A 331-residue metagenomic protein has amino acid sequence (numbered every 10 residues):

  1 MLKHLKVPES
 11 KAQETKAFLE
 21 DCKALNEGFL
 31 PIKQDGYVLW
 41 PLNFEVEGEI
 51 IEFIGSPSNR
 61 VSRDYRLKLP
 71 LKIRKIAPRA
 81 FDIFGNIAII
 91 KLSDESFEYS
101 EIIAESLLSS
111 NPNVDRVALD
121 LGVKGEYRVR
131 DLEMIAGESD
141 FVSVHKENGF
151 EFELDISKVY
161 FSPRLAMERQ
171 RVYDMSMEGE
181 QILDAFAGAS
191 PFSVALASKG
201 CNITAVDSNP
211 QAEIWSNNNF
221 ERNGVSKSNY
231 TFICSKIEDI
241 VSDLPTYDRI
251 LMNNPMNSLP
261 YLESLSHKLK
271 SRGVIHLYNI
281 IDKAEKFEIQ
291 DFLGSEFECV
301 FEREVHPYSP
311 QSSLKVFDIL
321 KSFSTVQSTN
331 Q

Functional and structural regions predicted by a protein language model:
M1-Q331: SAM-dependent transferase fold signal centered on methyltransferase-like domains, encompassing both Class I
